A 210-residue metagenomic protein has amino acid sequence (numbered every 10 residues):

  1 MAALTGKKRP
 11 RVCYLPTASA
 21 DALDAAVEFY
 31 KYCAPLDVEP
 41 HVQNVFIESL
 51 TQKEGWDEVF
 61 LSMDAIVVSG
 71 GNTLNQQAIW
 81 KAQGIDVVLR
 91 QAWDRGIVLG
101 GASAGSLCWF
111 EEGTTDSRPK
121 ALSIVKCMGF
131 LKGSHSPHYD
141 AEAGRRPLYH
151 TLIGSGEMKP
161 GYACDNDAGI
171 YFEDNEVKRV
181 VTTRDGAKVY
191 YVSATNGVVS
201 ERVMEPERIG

Functional and structural regions predicted by a protein language model:
M1-R9, C13-L36, A65, G113-T115 (+1 more regions): C-terminal and late-domain segments of enzyme folds
C13-Y14, A18-N75: Portal/gating segments that form or line small-molecule/metal binding sites
V27, E54, D86-V87, P147: Residue-level marker for well-ordered alpha-helical positions
H41-N44, V67-V68, L99-A102, G161-C164: General beta-strand structural signal in soluble alpha/beta enzymes
V68-R146: Class I SAM-dependent methyltransferase SAM-binding "motif I" and its flanking Rossmann-like core
